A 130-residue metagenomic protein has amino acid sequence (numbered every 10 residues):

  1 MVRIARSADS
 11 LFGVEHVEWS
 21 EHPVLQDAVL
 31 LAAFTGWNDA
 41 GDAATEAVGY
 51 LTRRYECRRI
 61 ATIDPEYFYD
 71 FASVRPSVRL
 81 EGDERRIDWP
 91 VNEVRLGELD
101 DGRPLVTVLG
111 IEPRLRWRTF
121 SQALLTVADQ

Functional and structural regions predicted by a protein language model:
V2-G110: N-terminal short beta-loop-beta anion/metal-coordinating cradle
D101-Q130: Internal, conserved structured core segments that host functional sites
